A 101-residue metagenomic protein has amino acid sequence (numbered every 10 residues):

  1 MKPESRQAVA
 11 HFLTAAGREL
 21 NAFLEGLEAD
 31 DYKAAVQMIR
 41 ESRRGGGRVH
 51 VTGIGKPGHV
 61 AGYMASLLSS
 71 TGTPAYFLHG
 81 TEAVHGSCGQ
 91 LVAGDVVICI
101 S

Functional and structural regions predicted by a protein language model:
M1-S101: Conserved N-terminal alpha-helical segment that immediately precedes and caps sugar-phosphate-binding
